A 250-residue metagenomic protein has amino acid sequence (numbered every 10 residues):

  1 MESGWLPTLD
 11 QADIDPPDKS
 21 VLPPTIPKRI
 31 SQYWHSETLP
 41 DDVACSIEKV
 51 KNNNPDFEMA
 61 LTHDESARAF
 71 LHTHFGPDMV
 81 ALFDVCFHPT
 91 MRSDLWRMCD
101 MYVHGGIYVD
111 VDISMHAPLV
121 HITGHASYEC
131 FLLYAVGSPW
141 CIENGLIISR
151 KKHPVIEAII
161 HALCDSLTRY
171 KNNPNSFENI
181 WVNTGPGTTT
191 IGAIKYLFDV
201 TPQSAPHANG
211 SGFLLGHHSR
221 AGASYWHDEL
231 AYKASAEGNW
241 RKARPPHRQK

Functional and structural regions predicted by a protein language model:
M1-S93, V109-K250: Glycosyltransferase-associated regions of secretory-pathway enzymes, highlighting luminal stem/catalytic domains
D94-G106: Small-residue hinge/turn detector
